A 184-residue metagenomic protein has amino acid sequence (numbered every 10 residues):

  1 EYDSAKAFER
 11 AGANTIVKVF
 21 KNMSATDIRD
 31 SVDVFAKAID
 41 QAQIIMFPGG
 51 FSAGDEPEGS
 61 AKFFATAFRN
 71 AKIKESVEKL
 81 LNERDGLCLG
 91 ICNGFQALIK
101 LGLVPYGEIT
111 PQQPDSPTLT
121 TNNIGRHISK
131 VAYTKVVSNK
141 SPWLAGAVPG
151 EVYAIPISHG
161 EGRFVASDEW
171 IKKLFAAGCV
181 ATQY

Functional and structural regions predicted by a protein language model:
E1-I91, F95-Y106, P114-S129, K135 (+1 more regions): N-terminal beta1-alpha1 cap of cysteine-dependent amidohydrolase-like domains
K6-E9, V131, V136-Y184: C-terminal and late-domain segments of enzyme folds
